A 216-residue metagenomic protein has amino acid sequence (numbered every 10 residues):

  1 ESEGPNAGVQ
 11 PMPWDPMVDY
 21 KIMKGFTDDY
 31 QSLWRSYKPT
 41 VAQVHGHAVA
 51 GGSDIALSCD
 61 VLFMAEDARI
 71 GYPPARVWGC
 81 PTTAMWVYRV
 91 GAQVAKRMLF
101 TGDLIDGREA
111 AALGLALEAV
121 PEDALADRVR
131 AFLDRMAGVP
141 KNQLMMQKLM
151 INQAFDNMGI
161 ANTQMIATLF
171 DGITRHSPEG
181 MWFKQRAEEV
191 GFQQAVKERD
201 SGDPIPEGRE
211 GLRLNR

Functional and structural regions predicted by a protein language model:
E1-D28, G191: Glycine- (often His-adjacent) and acidic-residue-rich active-site loop that binds/positions the CoA thioester
E1-N6, I105-G107, G138-R216: C-terminal alpha-helix plus adjacent terminal tail
A7, P13, Y20, G114 (+2 more regions): Short leucine-rich amphipathic alpha-helices used at interfaces
G8-P16, Y72-A75, A92-A95, G102-D103 (+2 more regions): Short C-terminal domain-edge/linker segments immediately following a structured domain
K21-I22, D60-G71, A195-D203: Short, charge-rich amphipathic segments
K24-T27, A126-R130, K148, M165-T168: Generic alpha-helical structural signal
Q31-L144: Crotonase-fold acyl-CoA enzyme core
